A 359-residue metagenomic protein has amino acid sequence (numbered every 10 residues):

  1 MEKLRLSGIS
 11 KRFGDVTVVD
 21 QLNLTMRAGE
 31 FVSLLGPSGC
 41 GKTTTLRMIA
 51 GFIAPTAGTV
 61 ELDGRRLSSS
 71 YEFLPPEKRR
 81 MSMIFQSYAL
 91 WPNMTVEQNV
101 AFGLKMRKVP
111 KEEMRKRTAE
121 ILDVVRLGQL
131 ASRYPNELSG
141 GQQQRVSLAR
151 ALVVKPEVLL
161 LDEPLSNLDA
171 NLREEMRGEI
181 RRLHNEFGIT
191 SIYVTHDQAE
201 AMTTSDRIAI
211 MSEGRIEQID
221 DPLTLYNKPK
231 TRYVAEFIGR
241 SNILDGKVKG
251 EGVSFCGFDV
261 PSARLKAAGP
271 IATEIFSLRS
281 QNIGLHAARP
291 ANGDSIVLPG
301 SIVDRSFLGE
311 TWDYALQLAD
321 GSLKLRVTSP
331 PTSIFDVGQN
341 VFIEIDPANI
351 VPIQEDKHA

Functional and structural regions predicted by a protein language model:
R5, T25, E61, F342-E344: ABC ATPase nucleotide-binding domain
L35-P37: The feature captures the beta-strand-to-loop junction immediately N-terminal to the Walker
T43-L46, V146: ABC ATPase nucleotide-binding domain helices that frame the ATP-binding cleft
A50: Helix-to-loop junction immediately C-terminal to a conserved catalytic motif
G58-S69: Conserved ABC transporter NBD signature motif
P76-S82, Q86, L90-Y233: ABC ATPase nucleotide-binding domains
G252-S306, T332-A359: Glycine/charge-rich catalytic "coupling/switch" loops of P-loop NTPases
